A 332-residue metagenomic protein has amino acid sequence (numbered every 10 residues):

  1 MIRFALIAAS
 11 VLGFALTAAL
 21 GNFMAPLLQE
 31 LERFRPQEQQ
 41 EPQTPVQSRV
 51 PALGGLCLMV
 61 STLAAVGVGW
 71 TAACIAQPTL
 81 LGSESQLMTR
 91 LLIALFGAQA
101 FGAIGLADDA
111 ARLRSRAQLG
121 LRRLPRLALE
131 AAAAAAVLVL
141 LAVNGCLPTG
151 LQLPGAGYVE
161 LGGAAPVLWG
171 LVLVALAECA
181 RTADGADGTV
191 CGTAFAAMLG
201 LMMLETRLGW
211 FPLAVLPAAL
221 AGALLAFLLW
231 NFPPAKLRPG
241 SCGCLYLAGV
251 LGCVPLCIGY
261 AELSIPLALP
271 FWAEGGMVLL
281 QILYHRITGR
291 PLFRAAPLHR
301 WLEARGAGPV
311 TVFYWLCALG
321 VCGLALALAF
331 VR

Functional and structural regions predicted by a protein language model:
I2-W272: "…together with the soluble PPM/PP2C metallo-phosphatase catalytic core" -> "…together with the soluble PPM/PP2C
A8-S10, L283-Y284, A327-L328: A short, structure-level motif marking secondary-structure boundaries and short turns
N22-F23, Q29-P36, P270-W315: Membrane-proximal soluble regions of multi-pass membrane proteins
G54, V137, L251, M277 (+3 more regions): Alpha-helix boundary/capping detector
M198-M202, V278, L324: Hydrophobic transmembrane alpha-helices of multi-pass small-molecule transporters
P309-F330: Final/C-terminal transmembrane alpha-helix of multipass membrane proteins
